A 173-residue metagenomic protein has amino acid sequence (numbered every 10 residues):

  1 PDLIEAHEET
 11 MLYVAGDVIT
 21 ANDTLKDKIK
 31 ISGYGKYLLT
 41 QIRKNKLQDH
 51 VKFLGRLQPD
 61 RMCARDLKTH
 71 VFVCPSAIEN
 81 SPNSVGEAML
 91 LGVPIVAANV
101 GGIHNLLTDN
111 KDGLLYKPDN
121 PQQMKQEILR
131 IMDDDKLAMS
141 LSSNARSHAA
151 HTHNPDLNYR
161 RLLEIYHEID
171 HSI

Functional and structural regions predicted by a protein language model:
K26-L57: Nucleotide-activated donor-binding/catalytic signature segment of Leloir-type glycosyltransferases, i.e., the conserved
R56, A64-T69: Short alpha-helical donor nucleotide-sugar binding micro-motif in glycosyltransferases
C63, P82-L90, H104-N105, K111: Short alpha-helical segment that forms part of, or immediately flanks, the ligand-binding pocket in carbohydrate-active
F72-V73: A short hydrophobic beta-strand element within the catalytic core of glycosyltransferases that build diverse glycans
A77: Aromatic "clamp/platform" in nucleotide-sugar-dependent glycosyltransferases that forms part of the donor/acceptor
P94-A97, L107: Short hydrophobic beta-strand element within catalytic cores of glycosyltransferases and related nucleotide-activated
D109-N110, L114-P121, R130-D135: Conserved acidic donor-binding segment of nucleotide-sugar-dependent glycosyltransferases
Q123, R130, L137-T152, N158-E164: A short, well-ordered alpha-helix in the C-terminal region of glycosyltransferases
